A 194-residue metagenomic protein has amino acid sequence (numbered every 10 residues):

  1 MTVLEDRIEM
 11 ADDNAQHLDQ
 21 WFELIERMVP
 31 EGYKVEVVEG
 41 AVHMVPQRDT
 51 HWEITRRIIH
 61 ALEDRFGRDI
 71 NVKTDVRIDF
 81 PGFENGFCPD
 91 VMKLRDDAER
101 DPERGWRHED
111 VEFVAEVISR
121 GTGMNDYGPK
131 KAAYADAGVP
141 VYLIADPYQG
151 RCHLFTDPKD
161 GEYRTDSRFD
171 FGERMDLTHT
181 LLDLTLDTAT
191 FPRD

Functional and structural regions predicted by a protein language model:
M1-A137, V141-D194: Gly/Pro/Ser/Thr-rich low-complexity, intrinsically disordered segments predominantly at protein N-termini
